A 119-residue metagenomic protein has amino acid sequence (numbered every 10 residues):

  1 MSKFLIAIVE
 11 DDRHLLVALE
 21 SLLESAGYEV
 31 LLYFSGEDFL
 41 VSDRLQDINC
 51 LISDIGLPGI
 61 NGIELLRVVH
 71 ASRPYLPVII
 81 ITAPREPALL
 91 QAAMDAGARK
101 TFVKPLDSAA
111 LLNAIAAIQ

Functional and structural regions predicted by a protein language model:
D12-L31: Two-component/phosphorelay signaling modules centered on CheY-like receiver
L32-C50: Acidic, metal-coordinating helix/loop segments flanking the phosphotransfer/catalytic sites of two-component signaling
S35, N61-E64: Acidic catalytic/metal-coordinating carboxylates
I55-G56: The short loop immediately C-terminal to the conserved phospho-acceptor aspartate in CheY-like receiver
I63-Y75: Short amphipathic alpha-helix used as the core "switch/output" element in two-component signaling
E64, R85-K100: Alpha4 helix (beta4-alpha4-beta5 surface) of REC/receiver domains from two-component response regulators
A88, L106-A116: C-terminal output helix
